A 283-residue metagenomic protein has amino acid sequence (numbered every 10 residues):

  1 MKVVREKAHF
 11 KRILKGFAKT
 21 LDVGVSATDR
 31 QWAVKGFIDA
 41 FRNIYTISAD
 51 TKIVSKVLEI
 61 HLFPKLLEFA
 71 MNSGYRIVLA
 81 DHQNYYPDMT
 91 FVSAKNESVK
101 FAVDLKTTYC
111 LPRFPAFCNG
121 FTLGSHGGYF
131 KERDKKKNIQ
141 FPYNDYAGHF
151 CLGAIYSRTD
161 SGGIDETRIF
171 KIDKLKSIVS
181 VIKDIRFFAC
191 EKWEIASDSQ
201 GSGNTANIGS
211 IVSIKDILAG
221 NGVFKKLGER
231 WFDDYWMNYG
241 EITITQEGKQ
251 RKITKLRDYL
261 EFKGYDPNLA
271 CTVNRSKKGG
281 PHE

Functional and structural regions predicted by a protein language model:
M1-A80, N84, A94-S98, T107-E283: Nucleic-acid endonuclease domains
P87-D88: Internal alpha-helical scaffold/solenoid segments in large eukaryotic proteins
D104: Conserved active-site neighborhood of enzyme catalytic/cofactor-binding cores
